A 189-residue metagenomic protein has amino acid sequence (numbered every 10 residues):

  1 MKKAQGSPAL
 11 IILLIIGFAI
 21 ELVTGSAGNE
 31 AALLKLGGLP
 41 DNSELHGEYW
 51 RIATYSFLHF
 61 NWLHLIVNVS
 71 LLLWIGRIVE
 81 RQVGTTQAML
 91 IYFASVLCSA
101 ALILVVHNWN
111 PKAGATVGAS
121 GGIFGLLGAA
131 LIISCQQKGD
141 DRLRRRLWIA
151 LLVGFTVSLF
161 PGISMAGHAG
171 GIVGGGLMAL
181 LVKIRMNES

Functional and structural regions predicted by a protein language model:
M1-S189: A detector for small-residue-rich transmembrane helices and their helix-helix packing motifs
